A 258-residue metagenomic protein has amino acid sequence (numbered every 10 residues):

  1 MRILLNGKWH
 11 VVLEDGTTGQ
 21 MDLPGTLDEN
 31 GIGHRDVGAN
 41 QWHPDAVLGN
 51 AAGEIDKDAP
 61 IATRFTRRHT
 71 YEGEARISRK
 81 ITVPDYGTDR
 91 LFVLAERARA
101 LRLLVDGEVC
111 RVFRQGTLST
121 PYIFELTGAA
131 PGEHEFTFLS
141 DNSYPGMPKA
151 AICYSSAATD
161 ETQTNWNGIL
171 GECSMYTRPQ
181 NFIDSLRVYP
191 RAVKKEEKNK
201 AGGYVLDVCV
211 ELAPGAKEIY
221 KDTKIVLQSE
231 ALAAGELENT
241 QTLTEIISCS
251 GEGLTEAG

Functional and structural regions predicted by a protein language model:
M1-K57, L139, S143-P148, G168-L170 (+1 more regions): Accessory carbohydrate-binding/adhesion or oligomerization-edge regions at the termini of glycan-active proteins
I3-L5, W9-D15, R67-I183: Accessory beta-strand-rich segments of carbohydrate-active enzymes
W9, I81-D85, R97, N142-Y144 (+5 more regions): Beta-strand elements of well-folded, non-transmembrane domains
I55, P60-T63, R67: Surface-exposed, low-complexity/disordered Ser/Thr/Gly/Pro/Asn-rich loops and linkers
L91, L103-V105, K200-S248: Beta-strand-rich binding/interaction modules
P121-T127, T242-G251, E256-G258: Exposed aromatic-hydrophobic patches
G132, G146-M147, E218-Y220, G251-G258: Short glycine/proline/serine/threonine-rich loop/turn segments at secondary-structure transition edges
Q180-P214: Surface beta-strand/loop "capping" patches
